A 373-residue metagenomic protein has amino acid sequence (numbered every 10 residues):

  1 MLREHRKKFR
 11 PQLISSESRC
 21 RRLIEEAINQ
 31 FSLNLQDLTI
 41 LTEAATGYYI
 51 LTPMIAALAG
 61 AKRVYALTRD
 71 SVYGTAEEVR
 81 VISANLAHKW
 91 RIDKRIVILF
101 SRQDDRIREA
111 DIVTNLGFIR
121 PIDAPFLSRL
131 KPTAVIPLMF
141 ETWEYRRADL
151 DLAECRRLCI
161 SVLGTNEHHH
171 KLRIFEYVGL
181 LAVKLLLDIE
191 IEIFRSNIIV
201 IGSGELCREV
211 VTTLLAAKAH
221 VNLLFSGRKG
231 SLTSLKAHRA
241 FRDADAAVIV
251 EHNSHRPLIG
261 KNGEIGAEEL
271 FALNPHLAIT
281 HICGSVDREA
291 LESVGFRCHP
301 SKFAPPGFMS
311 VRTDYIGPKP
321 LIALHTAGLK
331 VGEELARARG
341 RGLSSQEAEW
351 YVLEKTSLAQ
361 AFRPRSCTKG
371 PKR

Functional and structural regions predicted by a protein language model:
M1-N29: Positively charged, low-complexity intrinsically disordered leader regions
L23-T42, E109-I112: Mobile, glycine- and charge-enriched loop segments and immediately flanking short secondary-structure elements within
Q36-I50, G179-A217, F225: Glycine-rich adenosine-cofactor-binding loop
K62-L86, A217-S234, S254: NAD(P)-binding Rossmann-fold cofactor-contacting core
L86-D105, N222-R242: A short, well-structured beta->alpha microelement
D105-L127, R228-Y315: Rossmann-like adenosine-cofactor binding region
R108-I191, G284-S293, R297-H299: Phosphate/diphosphate ligand-binding glycine-rich loop within oxidoreductases
L163-S196, H276-R373: Adenosine-phosphate binding glycine-rich loop
